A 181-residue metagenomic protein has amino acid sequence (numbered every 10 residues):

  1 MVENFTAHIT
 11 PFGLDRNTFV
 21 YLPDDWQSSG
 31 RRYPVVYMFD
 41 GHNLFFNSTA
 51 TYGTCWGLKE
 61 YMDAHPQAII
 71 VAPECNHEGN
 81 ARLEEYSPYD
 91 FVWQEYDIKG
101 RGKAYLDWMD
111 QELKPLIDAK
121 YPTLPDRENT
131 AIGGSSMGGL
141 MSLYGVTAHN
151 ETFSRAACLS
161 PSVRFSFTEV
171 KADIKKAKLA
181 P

Functional and structural regions predicted by a protein language model:
M1-P181: Non-catalytic cap/lid and distal C-terminal segments of serine-dependent acyl enzymes
